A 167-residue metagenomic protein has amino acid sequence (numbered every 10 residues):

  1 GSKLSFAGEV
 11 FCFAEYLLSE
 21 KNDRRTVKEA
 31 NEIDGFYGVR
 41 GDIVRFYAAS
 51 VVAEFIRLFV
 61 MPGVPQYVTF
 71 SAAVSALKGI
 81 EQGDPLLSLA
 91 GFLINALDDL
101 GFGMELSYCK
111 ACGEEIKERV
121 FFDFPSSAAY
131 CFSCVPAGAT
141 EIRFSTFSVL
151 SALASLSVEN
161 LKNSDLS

Functional and structural regions predicted by a protein language model:
G1-S167: Non-catalytic alpha-helical scaffolds and adjoining flexible linkers that form interface surfaces for assembly
